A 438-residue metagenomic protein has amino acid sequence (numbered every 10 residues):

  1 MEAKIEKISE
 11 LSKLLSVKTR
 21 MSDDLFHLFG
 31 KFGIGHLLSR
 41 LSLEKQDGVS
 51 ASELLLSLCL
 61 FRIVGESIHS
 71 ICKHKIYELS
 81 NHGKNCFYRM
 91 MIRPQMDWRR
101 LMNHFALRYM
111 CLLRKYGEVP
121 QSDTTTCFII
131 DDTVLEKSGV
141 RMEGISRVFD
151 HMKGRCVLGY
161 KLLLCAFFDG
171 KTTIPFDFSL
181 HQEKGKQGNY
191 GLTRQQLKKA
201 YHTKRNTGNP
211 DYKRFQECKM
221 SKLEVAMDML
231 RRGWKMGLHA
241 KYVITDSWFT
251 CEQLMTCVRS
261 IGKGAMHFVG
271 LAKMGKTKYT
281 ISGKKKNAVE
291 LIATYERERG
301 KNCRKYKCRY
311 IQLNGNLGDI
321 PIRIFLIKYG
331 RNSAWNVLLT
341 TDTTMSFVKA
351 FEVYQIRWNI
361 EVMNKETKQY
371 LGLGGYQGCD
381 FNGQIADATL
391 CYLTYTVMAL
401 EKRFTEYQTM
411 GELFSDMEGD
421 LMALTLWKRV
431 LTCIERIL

Functional and structural regions predicted by a protein language model:
M1-E44, Q121-T124, R141, K184-L438: Single, function-defining residue in the core of a domain
A3-I5, I92-Q196, K307-I311: Active-site-proximal, Lys/Arg-enriched surface segment that forms a nucleic-acid-binding/basic interface patch
H36-V49, V64-V140, R147, R232 (+7 more regions): Electropositive nucleic-acid engagement tracts
A51-E53, P210-D211: A short, surface-exposed helix-loop junction/capping segment
S52-G65: Short, amphipathic alpha-helical "recognition" segments used to contact nucleic acids or chromatin
L55, Y160-L163, E224-R231: Short, contiguous clusters of charged residues that form electrostatic/catalytic patches at enzyme active sites, used
I63-S70, D169-P175, V397-Q408: Short helix-capping/linker segments at secondary-structure and domain boundaries
Y77, Q95, R155, Y212 (+1 more regions): Short gly/ser-rich anion-binding loops that grip negatively charged ligand groups
